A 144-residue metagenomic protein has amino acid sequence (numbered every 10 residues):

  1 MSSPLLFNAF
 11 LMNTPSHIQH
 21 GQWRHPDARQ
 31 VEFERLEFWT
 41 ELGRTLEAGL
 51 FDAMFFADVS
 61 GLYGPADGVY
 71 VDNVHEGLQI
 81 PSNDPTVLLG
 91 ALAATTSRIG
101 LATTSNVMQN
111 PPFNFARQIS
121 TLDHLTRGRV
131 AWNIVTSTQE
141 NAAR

Functional and structural regions predicted by a protein language model:
M1-T95: N-terminal beta1-alpha1-beta2 module of alpha/beta enzyme domains
L5-A9, M54-F56, I99-S105, G128-I134: Hydrophobic faces of well-ordered beta-strands that scaffold small-molecule active sites in alpha/beta enzyme cores
F10-E34, V107-R144: Flexible, glycine-rich active-site loops centered on histidine and acidic residues that chelate a metal or position
N73-V74, G100-V107, R144: Short acidic, glycine/Ser/Thr-rich loop/turn "cap" segments at secondary-structure junctions
P81, T104, P111: Glycine- and other small-residue-rich loops at beta-strand/loop junctions that grip anionic moieties
